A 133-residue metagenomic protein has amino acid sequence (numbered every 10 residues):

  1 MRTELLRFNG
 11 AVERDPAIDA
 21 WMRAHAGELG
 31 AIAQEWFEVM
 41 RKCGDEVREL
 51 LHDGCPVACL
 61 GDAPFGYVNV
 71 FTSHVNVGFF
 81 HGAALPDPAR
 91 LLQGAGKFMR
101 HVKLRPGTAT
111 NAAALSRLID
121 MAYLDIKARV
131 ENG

Functional and structural regions predicted by a protein language model:
M1-G133: Charge-dense, helix-prone N-terminal extensions
